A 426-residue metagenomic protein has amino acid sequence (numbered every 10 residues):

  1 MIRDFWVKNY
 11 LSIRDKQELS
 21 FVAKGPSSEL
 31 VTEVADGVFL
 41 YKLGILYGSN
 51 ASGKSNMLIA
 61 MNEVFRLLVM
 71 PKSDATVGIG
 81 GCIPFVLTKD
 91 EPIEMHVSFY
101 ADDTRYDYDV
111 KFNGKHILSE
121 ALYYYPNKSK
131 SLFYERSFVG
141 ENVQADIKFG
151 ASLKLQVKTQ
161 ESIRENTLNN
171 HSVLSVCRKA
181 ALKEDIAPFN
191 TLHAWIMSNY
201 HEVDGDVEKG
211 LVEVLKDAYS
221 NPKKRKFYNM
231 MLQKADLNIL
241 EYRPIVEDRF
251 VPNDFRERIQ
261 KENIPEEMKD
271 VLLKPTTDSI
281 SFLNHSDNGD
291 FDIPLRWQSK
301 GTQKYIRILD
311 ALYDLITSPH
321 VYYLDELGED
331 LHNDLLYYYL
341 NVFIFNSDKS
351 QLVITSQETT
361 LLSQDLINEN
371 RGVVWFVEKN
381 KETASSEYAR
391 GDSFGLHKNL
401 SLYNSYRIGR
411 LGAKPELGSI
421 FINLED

Functional and structural regions predicted by a protein language model:
M1, T88-E94, N113-L118, L273-S279 (+1 more regions): A short, compositionally biased
M1-S12, N142-N166, I259-F282: An N-terminal domain-start capping segment
M1-V69, L283-L417, I422: Switch/communication elements of ASCE P-loop NTPase nucleotide-binding domains
K8, E208-W297, I420-D426: Extended helical coiled-coil dimerization/tether regions that scaffold and oligomerize large DNA-maintenance assemblies
I13-D15, D102-Y106, H116, K128-K130 (+1 more regions): Short acidic/polar mixed-charge low-complexity motifs
F39-I45, L58-I117: Conserved P-loop NTP-binding catalytic core
M95-Y100, L122, F282-N284: Short beta-strand segments that buttress and anchor functional surface loops
D107-V251: Electropositive, glycine-dotted interaction segments that contact anionic polymers or phosphate-rich ligands
